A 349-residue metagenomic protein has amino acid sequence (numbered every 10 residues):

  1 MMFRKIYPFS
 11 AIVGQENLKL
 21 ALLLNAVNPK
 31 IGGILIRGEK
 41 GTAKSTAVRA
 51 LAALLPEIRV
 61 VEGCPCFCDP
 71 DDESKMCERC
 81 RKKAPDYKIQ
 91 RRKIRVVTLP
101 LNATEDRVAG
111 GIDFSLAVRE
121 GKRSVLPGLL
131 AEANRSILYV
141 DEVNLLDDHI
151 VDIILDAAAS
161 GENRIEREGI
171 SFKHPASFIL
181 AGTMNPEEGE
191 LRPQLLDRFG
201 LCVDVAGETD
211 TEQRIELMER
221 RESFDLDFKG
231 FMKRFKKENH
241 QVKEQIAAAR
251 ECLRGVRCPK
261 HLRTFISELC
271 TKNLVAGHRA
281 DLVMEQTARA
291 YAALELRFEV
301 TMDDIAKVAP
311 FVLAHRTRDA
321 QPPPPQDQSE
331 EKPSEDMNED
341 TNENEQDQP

Functional and structural regions predicted by a protein language model:
M2-T209: Conserved ASCE/P-loop NTPase catalytic core
Q15, T211, P259, A276-L282 (+1 more regions): Alpha-helix N-cap/helix-initiation sites
L20, D152, P193, D197 (+4 more regions): Non-catalytic, well-ordered alpha-helical scaffold segments
N25-A26, L51-L55, A158, C270 (+3 more regions): Amphipathic alpha-helical interface segments used for dimerization/assembly
A43, S267-R279, A290-P349: C-terminal engagement/docking regions of AAA+ P-loop ATPases
L54, I58, R221-D225, F311-H315: Phosphate/oxyanion-binding loops and surfaces in catalytic or ligand/nucleic-acid-binding neighborhoods
E105-G110, L191-R250: Conserved AAA+ ATPase core "coupling" helix
K229-A280, M284: Conserved AAA+ ATPase small/helical "lid" subdomain
